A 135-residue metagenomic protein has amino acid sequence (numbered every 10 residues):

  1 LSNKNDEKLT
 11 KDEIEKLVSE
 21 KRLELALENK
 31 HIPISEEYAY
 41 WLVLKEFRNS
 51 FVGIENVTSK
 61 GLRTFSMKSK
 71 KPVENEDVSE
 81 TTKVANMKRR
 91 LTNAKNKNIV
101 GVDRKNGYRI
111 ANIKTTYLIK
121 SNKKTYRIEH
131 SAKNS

Functional and structural regions predicted by a protein language model:
N3-V43: Amphipathic alpha-helical segments in structured regions that serve as interaction surfaces
K45-V57: A short, Trp-centered hydrophobic/proline-enriched beta-strand micro-motif
V52-I54, K97-G101, Y117: Short polybasic amphipathic segments
S59-L62, K70-V78, N122-K124: Short, charged/polar surface micro-motifs in flexible loops or helix N-caps
G61-T64, Y108: Short, mixed charged/polar active-site loops that provide acid/base catalysis or chelate metal/phosphate cofactors
K68-R109: Acidic, aromatic-enriched beta-alpha/helix-loop junctions
R104-N134: Short, compact, well-ordered microdomains
